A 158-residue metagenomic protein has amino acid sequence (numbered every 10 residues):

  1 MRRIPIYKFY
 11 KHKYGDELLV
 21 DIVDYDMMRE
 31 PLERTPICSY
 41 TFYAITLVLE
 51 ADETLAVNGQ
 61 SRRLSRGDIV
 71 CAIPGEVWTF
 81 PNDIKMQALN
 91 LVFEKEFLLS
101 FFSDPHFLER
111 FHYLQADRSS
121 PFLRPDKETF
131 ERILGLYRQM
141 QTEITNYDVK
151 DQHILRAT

Functional and structural regions predicted by a protein language model:
M1-A56, Q60-R63: Generic protein-terminus/edge-of-domain signal
R3-E17, D83-T145: A hydrophobic/aromatic-rich effector-binding and dimerization subdomain of bacterial HTH-type transcriptional regulators
Y40, V48, S65-R66, I73 (+2 more regions): Short connector loops at helix/strand junctions that flank enzyme active sites, especially segments positioning acidic
T54-A56, A72, V77-D83: Short beta-strand His + acidic residue motifs that chelate non-heme Fe in jelly-roll/DSBH and cupin folds
Q60, R66, E131-G135, A157-T158: Bimodal feature
L64-V77, V92: Conserved metal-binding segment of the jelly-roll/cupin
I144-T158: All-alpha amphipathic helical-bundle segments outside canonical DNA-binding/catalytic cores that form hydrophobic
